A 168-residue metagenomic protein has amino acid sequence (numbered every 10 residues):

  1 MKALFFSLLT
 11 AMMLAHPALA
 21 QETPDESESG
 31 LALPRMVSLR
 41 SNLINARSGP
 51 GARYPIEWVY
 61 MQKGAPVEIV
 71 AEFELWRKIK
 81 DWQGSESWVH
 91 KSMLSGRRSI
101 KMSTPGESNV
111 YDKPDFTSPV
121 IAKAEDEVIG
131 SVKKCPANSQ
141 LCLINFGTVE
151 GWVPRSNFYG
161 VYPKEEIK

Functional and structural regions predicted by a protein language model:
K2-L8: Sec-dependent signal peptide recognition, specifically the positively charged N-region followed immediately by
A15-P17: N-terminal signal peptide c-region/cleavage motif recognized by signal peptidases
A20-S48, V59-K63, V70-F73, R77-S85 (+4 more regions): SH3-family beta-barrel domains
A52: A short, aromatic/hydrophobic, helix- or strand-capping loop or linear motif that either lines the entrance/gate
P55-I56: Beta-strand-rich domains and repeat architectures in extracellular enzymes and scaffolds, especially beta-propellers
